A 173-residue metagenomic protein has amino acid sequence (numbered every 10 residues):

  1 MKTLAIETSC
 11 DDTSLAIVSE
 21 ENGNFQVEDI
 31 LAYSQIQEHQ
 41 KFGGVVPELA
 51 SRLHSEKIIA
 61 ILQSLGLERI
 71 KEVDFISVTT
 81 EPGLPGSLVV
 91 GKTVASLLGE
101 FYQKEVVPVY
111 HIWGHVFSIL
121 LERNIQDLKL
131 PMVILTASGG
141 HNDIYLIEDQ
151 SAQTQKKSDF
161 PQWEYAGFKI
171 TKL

Functional and structural regions predicted by a protein language model:
M1-L173: Short acidic/glycine-rich loops and adjacent helix/strand connectors that line catalytic pockets where negatively
